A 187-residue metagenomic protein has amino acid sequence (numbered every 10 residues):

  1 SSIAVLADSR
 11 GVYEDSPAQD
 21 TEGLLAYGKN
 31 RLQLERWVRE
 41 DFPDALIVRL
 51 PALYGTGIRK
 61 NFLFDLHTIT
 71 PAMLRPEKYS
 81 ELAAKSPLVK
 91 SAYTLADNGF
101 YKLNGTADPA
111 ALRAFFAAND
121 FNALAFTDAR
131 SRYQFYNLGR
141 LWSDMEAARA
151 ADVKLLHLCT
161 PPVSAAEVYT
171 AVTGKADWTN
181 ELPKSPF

Functional and structural regions predicted by a protein language model:
S1-L25, D41, A45-P51: Conserved Rossmann-fold NAD(P)-dependent oxidoreductase catalytic core, especially the SDR/UDP-sugar
S2, D8-V12, G57-L63, V168-V172: Short aromatic-enriched loop/helix-cap "lid" or pocket-rim segments at secondary-structure transitions that line
V5, L53-G55, V163: Conserved sequence/active-site signature of Rossmann-fold short-chain dehydrogenase/reductase
S9-R10, V38, A118-A123: Inter-domain helical "communication" segments and dimerization helices that couple sensory or membrane-embedded modules
E14-E35, S131-F135: Short-chain dehydrogenase/reductase
D44-Q134: NAD(P)-dependent short-chain dehydrogenase/reductase
D128, Y136-F187: Mid/C-terminal beta-alpha module of Rossmann-like enzyme folds, strongest in SDR-family dehydrogenases/epimerases
